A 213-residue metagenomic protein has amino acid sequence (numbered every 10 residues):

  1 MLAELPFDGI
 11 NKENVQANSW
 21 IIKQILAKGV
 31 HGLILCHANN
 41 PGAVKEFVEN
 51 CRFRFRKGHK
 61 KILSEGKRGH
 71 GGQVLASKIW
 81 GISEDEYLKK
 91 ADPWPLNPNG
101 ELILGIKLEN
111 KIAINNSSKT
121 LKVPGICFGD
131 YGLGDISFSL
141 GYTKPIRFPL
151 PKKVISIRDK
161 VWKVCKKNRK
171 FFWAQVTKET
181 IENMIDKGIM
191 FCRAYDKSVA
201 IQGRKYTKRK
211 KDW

Functional and structural regions predicted by a protein language model:
M1-E13, P95-E109, K160-A174: Short beta-strand/loop segments at the ligand-binding rim of alpha/beta enzyme cores
M1-K45, N50-R54: Active-site beta->alpha loop and helix N-cap motifs at the rims of alpha/beta catalytic domains
M1-L5, L33-L35, L104-L108, L121 (+3 more regions): Hydrophobic faces of well-ordered beta-strands that scaffold small-molecule active sites in alpha/beta enzyme cores
E13-Q24, K111-V123, T177-N183: Short, acidic/polar
A27-H31, C51-R54, K122-G129, D186-C192: Glycine-enriched alpha-helix->loop->beta-strand junction motifs that scaffold or abut catalytic
G32-V123, L133: Conserved anion-binding
P41-K57, P145-I146, K197-W213: C-terminal helical cap(s) of enzyme catalytic domains, especially alpha/beta-barrels
G125-R147: Histidine/lysine/aspartate-rich catalytic loop segments that bind and position anionic ligands
